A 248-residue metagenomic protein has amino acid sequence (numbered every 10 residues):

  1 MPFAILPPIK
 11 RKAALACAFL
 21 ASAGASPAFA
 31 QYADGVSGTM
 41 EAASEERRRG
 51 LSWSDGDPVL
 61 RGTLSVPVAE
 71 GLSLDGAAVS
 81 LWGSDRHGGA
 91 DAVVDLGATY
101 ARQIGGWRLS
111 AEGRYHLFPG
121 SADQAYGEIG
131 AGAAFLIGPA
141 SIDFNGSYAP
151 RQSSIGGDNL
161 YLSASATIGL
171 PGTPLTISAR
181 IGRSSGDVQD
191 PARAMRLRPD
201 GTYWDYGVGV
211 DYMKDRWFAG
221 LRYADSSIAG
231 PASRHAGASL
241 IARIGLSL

Functional and structural regions predicted by a protein language model:
M1-G35: Cleavable N-terminal export/targeting peptides
A30-W82: Short glycine/proline- and aromatic-enriched beta-strand/turn motifs that initiate or cap beta-hairpins
Y32-G38, P58-L60, V68-L72, V94 (+8 more regions): Outer-envelope beta-barrel architecture signal
G38-A42, L64, L74-G76, A98 (+8 more regions): Membrane-embedded beta-strand positions of outer-membrane beta-barrel proteins
A42-R48, A78-S84, R102, Y115-P119 (+7 more regions): Transmembrane beta-strands of outer-membrane beta-barrel pores
R48-D55, D85-A92, A122-G127, S154-N159 (+2 more regions): Outer-membrane beta-barrel translocator domains and adjoining extracellular loop/strand segments of Gram-negative
Y126-M195: Detector for outer-membrane/organellar transmembrane beta-barrel domains, recognizing the amphipathic beta-strand
Y212-K214, R234-L248: Outer-membrane beta-barrel "beta-signal"
